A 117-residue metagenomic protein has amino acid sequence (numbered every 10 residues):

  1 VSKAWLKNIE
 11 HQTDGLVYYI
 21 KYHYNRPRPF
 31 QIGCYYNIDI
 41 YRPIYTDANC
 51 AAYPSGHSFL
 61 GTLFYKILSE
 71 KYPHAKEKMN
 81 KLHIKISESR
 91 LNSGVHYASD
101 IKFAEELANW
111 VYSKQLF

Functional and structural regions predicted by a protein language model:
V1-H96, K102, E106, K114: Hydrophobic alpha-helical bundle signature of multipass membrane enzymes
V111-F117: C-terminal membrane module of polytopic membrane proteins
